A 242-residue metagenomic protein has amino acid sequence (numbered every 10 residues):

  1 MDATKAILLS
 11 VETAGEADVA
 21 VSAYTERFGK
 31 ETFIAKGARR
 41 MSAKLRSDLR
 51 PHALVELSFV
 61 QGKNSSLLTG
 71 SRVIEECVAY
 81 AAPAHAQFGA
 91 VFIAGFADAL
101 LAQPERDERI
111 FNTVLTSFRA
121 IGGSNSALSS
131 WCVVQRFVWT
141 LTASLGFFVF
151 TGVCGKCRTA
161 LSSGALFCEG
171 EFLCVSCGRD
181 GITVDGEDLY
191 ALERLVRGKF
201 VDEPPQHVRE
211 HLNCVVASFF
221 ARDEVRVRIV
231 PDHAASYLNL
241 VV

Functional and structural regions predicted by a protein language model:
M1-V19, Y24-V242: Non-catalytic alpha-helical scaffolds and adjoining flexible linkers that form interface surfaces for assembly
